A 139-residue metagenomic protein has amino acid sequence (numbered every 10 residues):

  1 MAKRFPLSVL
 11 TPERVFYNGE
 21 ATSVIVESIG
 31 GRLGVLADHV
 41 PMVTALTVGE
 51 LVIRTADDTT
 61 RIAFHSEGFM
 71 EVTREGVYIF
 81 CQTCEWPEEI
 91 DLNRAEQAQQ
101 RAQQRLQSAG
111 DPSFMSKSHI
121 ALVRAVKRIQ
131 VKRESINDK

Functional and structural regions predicted by a protein language model:
M1-P6, E134-N137: N-terminal export/targeting signal detector
P6-Q97, R101: Compact, glycine-rich, soluble single-domain proteins
W86-K139: Acidic/glycine-rich phosphate/pyrophosphate-binding loops and surrounding catalytic core that coordinate Mg2+
